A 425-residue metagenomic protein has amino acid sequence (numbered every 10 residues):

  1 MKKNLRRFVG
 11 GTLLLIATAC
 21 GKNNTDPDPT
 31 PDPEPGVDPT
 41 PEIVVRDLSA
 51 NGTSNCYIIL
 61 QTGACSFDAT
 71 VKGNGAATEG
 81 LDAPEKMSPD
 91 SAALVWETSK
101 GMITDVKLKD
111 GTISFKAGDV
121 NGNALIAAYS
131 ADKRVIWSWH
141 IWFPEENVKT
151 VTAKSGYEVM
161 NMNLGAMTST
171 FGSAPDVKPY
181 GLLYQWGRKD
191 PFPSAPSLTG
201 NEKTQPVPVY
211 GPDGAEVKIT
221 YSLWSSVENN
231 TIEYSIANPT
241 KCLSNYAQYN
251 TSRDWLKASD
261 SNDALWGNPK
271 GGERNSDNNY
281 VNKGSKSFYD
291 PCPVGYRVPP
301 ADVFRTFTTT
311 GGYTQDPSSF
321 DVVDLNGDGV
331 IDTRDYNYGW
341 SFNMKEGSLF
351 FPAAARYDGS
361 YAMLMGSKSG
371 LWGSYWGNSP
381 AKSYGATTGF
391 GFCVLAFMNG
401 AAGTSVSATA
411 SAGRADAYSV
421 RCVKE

Functional and structural regions predicted by a protein language model:
M1-L5, C20, W186, T251 (+3 more regions): Intrinsically disordered, low-complexity sequence elements enriched in Ser/Thr/Gly/Pro
M1-L5, L15-V44, C422: Bacterial Sec-dependent N-terminal signal peptides
G11-L14, F192: N-terminal processing/targeting junctions
D38-K286, G312, A381, R414-D416 (+2 more regions): Short, compositionally biased
V148, A166, S252-E425: C-terminal, surface-exposed recognition/capping segments
